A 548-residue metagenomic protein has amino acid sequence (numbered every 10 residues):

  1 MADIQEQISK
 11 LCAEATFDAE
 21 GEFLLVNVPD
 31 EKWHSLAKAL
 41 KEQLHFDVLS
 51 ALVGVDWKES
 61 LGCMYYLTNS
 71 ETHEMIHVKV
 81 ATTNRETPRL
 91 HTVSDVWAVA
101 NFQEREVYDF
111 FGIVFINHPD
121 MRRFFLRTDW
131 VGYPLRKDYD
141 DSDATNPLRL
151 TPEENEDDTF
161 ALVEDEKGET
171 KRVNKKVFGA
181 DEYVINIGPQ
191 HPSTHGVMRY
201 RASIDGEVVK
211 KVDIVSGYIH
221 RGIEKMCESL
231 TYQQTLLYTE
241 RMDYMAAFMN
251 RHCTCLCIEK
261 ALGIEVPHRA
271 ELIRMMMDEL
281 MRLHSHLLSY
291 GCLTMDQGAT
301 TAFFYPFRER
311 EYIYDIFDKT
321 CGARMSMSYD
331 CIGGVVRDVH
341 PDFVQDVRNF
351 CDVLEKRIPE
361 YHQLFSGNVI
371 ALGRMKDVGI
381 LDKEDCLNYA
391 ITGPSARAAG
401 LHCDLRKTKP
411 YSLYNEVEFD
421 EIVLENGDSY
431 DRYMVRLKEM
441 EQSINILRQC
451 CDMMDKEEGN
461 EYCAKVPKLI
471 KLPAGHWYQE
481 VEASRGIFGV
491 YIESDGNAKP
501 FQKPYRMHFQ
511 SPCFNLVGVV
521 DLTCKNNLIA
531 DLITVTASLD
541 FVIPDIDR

Functional and structural regions predicted by a protein language model:
M1-V208, S285, G367, A371-V378 (+4 more regions): Terminal low-complexity/charged segments
T128, A161-H195, S203-R548: Active-site bordering "gate/hinge" segments that shape substrate access to catalytic or cofactor-binding pockets
